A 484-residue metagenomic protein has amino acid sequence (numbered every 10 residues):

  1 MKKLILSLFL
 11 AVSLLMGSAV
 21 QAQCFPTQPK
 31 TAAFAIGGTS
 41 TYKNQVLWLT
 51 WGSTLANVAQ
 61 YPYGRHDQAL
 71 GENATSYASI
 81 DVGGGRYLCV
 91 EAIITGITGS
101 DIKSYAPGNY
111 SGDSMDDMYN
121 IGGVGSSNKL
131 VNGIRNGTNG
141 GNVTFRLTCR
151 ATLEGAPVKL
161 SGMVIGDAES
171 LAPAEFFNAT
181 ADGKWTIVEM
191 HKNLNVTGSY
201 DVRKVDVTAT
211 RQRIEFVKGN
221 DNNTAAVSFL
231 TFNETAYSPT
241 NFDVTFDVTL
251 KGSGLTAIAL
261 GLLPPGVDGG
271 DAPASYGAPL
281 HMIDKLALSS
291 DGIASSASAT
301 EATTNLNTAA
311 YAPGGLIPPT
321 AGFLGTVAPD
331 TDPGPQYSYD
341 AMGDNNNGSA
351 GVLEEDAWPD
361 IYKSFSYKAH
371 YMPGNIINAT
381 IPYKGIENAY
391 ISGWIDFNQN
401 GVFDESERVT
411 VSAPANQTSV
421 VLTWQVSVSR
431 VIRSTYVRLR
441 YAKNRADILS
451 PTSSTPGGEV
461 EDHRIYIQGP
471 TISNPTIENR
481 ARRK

Functional and structural regions predicted by a protein language model:
M1-P26, R482-K484: Sec-dependent, cleavable N-terminal signal peptides
C24-N57, P62-C89, S126-G137, S170-A174 (+2 more regions): A broad "non-catalytic interaction surface" signal
G85-D117, Q336, N346: Long, low-complexity, polar/charged, intrinsically disordered or flexibly structured peripheral segments
L88-I94, V143-A151, M163-I165, A179 (+6 more regions): Hydrophobic beta-strand residues in large extracellular and virion-surface proteins
I94, L147-A151, A174-A179, F229-T240 (+3 more regions): Short beta-strand element of the conserved SAM-dependent methyltransferase core
T98, Y105-Y119, V124, T138-V143 (+1 more regions): Extracellular or exported targeting regions of proteins
V158-L160, L255, I432: A broad structural signal for short, well-ordered beta-strand segments within beta-sheet-rich domains
G183-P265, R438-A446: Terminal, low-complexity interaction segments
